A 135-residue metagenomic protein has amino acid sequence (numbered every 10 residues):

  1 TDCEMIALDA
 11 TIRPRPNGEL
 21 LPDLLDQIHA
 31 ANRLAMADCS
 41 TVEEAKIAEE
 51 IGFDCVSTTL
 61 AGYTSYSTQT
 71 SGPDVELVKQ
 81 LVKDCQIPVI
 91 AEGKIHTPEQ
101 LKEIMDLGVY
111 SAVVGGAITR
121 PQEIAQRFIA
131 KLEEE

Functional and structural regions predicted by a protein language model:
T1, A30-A31, I51, D84 (+3 more regions): Alpha-helix C-cap/termination motif
T1-M5, E50-T64, D106-A112: Structural recognition of alpha->loop->beta junctions
I6-L8, A35-A37, V56-T58, V89-G93 (+1 more regions): Hydrophobic faces of well-ordered beta-strands that scaffold small-molecule active sites in alpha/beta enzyme cores
A10-I28, V42-I47, Y63-V82, P98-K102 (+1 more regions): Active-site-adjacent beta->alpha loops and helix N-cap segments on the catalytic face of soluble alpha/beta enzymes
L24-A37, I47-C55: Compact, aliphatic and Gly/Pro-tolerant "microcore" segments centered on a short helix or tight beta-hairpin and their
Q27-D38, V82-E92: Short beta-strand/loop segments at the ligand-binding rim of alpha/beta enzyme cores
T41-G52, I87-A91, I95-A112: Catalytic cores of alpha/beta
F53-L60, S71-V78, V89: Alpha-helical membrane segments in multi-pass integral membrane proteins
